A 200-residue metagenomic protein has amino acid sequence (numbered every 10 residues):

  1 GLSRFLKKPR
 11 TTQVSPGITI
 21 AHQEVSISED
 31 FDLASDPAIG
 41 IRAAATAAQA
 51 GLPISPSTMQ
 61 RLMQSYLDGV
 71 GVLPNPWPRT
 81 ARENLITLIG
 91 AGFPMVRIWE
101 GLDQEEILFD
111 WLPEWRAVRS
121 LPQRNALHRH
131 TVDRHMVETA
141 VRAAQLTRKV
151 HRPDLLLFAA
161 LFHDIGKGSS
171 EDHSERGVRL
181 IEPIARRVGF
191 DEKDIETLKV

Functional and structural regions predicted by a protein language model:
G1, T131, T147-V200: Divalent metal-dependent catalytic cores for phosphoryl transfer on phosphate-bearing substrates
G1-A126: Non-catalytic interface/linker regions that flank or bridge core catalytic/transmembrane domains
S35-I39, A81, H135, H173 (+1 more regions): Helical mechanochemical/support elements of P-loop NTPase systems and associated helical scaffolds
L127-R134: Amphipathic alpha-helical
